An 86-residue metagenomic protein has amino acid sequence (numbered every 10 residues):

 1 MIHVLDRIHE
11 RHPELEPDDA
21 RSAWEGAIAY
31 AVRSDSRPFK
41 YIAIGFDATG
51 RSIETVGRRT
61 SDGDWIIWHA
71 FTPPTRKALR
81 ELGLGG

Functional and structural regions predicted by a protein language model:
M1-G86: Ribonuclease/tRNase effector modules and their secretory precursors
